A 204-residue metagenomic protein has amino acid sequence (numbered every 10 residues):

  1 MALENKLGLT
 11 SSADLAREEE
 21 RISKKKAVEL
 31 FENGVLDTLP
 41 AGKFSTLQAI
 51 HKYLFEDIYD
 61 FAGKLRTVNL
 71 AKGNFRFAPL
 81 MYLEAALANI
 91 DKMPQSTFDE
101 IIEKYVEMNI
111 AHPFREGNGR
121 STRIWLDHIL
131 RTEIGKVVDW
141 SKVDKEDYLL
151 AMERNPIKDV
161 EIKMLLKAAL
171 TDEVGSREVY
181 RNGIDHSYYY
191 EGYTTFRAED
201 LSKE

Functional and structural regions predicted by a protein language model:
M1-E204: FIC/Doc superfamily catalytic core
